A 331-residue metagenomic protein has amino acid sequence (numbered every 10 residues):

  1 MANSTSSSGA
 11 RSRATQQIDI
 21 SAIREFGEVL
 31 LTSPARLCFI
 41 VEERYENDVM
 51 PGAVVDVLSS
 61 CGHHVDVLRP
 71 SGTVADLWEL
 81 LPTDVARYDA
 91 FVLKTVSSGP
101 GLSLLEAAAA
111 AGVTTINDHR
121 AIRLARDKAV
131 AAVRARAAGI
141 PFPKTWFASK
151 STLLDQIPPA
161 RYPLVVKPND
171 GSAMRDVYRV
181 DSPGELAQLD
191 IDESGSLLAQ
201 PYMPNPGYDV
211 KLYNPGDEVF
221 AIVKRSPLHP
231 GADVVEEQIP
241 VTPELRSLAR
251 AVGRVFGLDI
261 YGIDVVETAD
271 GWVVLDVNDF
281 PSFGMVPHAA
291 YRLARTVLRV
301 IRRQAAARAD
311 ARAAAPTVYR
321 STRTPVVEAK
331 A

Functional and structural regions predicted by a protein language model:
A2-T5, G9-L31: Short N-terminal or domain-adjacent regulatory/targeting segments
S33-C38: Extreme N-terminal starter segment of soluble prokaryotic enzymes
E42-K144: Conserved N-proximal alpha/beta basic substrate-recognition cap immediately N-terminal to, or forming the N-lobe
A90, L212-N214, A221, G271-M285: A short beta-strand motif that forms the metal-chelation/ATP-contact edge of phosphoryl-transfer active sites
P143-Y162: Rossmann-like NAD(P)H-binding beta-loop-alpha module
L164, L198, F220-A221, Y261 (+1 more regions): Protein kinase-like catalytic core scaffold
R175-F256: Phosphate-binding site of ATP-dependent enzymes
H229-V274, N278, V286, R292-T322 (+1 more regions): A long amphipathic alpha-helix within ATP-dependent nucleotide-binding catalytic cores
